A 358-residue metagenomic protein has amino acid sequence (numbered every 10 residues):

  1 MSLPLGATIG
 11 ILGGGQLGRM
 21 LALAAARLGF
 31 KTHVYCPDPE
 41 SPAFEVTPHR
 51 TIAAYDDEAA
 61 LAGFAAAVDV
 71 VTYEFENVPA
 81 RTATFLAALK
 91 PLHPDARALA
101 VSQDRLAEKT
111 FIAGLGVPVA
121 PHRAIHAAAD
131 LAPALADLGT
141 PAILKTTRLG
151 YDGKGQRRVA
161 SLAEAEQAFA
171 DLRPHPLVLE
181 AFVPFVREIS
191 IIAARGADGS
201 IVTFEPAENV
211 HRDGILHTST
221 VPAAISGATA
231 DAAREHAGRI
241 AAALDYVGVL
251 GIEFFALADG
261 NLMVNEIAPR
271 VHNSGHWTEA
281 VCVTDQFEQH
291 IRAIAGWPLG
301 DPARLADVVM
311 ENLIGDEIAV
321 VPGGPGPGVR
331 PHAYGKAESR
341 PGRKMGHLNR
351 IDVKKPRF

Functional and structural regions predicted by a protein language model:
M1-T110, G114, A129: ATP-binding N-terminal substructure of ATP-dependent carboxylate-amine bond-forming enzymes
L5, R292-F358: Peripheral (often C-terminal) accessory segments that flank ATP-dependent C-N-forming ligase machineries
V101-S190, A194-D213, H217-I240, P327 (+1 more regions): Active-site nucleotide/adenylate-binding loops and adjacent lid/helix of ATP-dependent enzymes
A193-A197, F254-A258, G335: Short, low-complexity Ser/Thr-rich regulatory SLiMs
V202, L250, L262-E266: Protein kinase-like catalytic core scaffold
G214-A224, E266-E279: Short, flexible active-site loops
D231-I252, A258, A268-D316: Active-site "cap" helix and flanking loop/linker of ATP-utilizing ligase/carboxylase catalytic domains
